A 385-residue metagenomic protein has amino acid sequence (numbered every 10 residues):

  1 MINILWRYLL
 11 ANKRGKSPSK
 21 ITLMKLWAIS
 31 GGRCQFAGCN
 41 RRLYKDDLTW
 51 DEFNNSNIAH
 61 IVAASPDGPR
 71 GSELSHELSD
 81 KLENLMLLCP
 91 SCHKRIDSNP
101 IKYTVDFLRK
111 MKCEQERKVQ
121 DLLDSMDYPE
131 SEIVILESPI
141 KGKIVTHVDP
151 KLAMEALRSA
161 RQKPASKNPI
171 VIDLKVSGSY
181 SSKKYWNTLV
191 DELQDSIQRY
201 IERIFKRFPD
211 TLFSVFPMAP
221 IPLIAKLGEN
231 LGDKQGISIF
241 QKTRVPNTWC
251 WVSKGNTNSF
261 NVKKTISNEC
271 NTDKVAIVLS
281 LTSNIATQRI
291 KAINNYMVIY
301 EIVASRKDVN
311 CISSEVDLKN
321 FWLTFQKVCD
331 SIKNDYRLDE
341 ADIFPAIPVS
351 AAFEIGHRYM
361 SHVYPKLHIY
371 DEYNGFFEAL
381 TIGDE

Functional and structural regions predicted by a protein language model:
M1-K25, G31, N40-L43: A boundary/linker detector
M1-R14, R70, P100-K175, T211 (+4 more regions): Defense-system signaling and execution modules centered on TIR/cGAS-STING-like, death/scaffold domains and their
N12, R41-L85, I96-Y103, F107-C113: Histidine-centered nuclease catalytic patch
W27-Q35, K81-L85: Short metal-coordination and nucleic-acid-contact micro-motifs, chiefly zinc-binding Cys/His arrays
C34-C39, C89: Short cysteine-rich clusters marking metal-coordination/redox-active sites
H93, S214-A225, S280-I285, D342-F353: Gly/Ser/Thr-rich loops at beta-strand to alpha-helix junctions that form or flank small-molecule/cofactor-binding
D195-F205, D317-R337, A351: A short, acidic, amphipathic alpha-helical segment used as a generic capping/interface helix at domain edges
G255-V328: Redox- and metal-dependent alpha/beta enzyme cores, enriched for Fe-S-associated oxidoreductases and cofactor-handling
